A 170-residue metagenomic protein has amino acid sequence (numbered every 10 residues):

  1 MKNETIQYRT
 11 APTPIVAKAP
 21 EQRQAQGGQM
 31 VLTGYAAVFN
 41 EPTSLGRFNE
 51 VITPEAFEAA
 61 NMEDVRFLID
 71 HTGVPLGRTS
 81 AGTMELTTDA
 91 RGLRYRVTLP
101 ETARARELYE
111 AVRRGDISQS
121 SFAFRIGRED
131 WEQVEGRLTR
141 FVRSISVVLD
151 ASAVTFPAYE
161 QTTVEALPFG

Functional and structural regions predicted by a protein language model:
M1-N61: Polar/acidic, low-complexity leader/linker segments enriched in S/T/G and N/D
Q7-I15, R23, V31-T33, R66 (+1 more regions): Residue microenvironments linked to proteolytic maturation and disulfide-stabilized extracellular modules
V38, G77, R140-V142: A sequence-level detector of short linear motifs
F39, T72, F156: Residues that form or immediately flank small-molecule/cofactor binding pockets and catalytic motifs
N40, V74, E101-T102: Short, surface-exposed beta-strand-loop junctions and turns on beta-sheet-rich folds
P42-L45, G77-R78, Y159-T163: Short helix/loop capping segments that flank catalytic or ligand/cofactor-binding pockets
T53-V97: A glycine-rich, hydrophobic loop/mini-helix early in the fold
